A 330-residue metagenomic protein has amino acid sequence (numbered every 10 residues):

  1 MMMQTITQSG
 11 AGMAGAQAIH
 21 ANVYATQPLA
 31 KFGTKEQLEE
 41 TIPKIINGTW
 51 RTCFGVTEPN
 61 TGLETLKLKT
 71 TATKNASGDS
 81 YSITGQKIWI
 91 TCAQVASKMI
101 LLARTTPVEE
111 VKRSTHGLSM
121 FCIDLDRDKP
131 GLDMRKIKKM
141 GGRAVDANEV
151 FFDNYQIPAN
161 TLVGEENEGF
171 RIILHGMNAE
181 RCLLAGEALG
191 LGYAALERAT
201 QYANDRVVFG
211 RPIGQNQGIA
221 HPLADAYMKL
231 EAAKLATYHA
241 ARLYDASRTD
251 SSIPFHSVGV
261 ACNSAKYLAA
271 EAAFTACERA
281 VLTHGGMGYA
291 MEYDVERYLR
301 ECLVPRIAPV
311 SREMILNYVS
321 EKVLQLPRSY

Functional and structural regions predicted by a protein language model:
M1-G10, A16-I19, F32-Q37, K44 (+7 more regions): Alpha-helical interface subdomain recognition
M2-T7, L102-R104, I123-K129, D153-I157: Short Ser/Thr-interspersed hydrophobic loop/turn segments at strand-loop and sheet-helix junctions that line or gate
N47-V56, L102: A short, Trp-centered hydrophobic/proline-enriched beta-strand micro-motif
P59-K69: Active-site-adjacent elements of ketosynthase-type condensing enzymes
T70-K74: A structural signal for short hydrophobic beta-strand segments in well-ordered beta-sheet cores
D79-D133: A short core secondary-structure module
R127-Q156: Flexible, small-/acidic-enriched active-site or ligand-binding loops
N154-I172: Long, acidic (Asp/Glu-rich), low-complexity accessory segments flanking structured domains
